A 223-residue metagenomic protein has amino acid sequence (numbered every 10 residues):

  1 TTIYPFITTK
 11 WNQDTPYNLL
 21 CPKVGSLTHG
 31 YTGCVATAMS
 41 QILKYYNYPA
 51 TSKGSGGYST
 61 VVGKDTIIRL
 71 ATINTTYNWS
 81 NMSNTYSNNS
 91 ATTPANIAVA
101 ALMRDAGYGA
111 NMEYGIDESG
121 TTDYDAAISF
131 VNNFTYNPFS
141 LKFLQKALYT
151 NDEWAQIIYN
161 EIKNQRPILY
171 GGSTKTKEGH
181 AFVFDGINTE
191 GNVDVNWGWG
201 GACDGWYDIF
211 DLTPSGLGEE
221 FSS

Functional and structural regions predicted by a protein language model:
T1-S119, N188: Active-site-adjacent structural segments surrounding the nucleophilic cysteine of cysteine proteases and isopeptidases
T1-T9, K163, T176-E178, N188-S223: Cys-His-centered catalytic/binding microenvironment captured across papain-like cysteine peptidases and homologous
L27, T32-A36, T122-D123, N151 (+3 more regions): Active-site-proximal structural scaffolding
G30, V35-I42, A126, F130 (+2 more regions): Stable alpha-helical elements in mature extracytoplasmic
Q41, P49-A50, T60, Y108-G120 (+6 more regions): Solvent-exposed loop/turn segments at secondary-structure junctions within structured extracellular/periplasmic domains
P49, V183-F184, F210-T213: Short secondary-structure boundary/capping segments
T121-T135, T213-S223: Catalytic cores of secreted or luminal carbohydrate-active enzymes
N132-N196: Active-site-adjacent substructure of cysteine-protease-like catalytic cores
